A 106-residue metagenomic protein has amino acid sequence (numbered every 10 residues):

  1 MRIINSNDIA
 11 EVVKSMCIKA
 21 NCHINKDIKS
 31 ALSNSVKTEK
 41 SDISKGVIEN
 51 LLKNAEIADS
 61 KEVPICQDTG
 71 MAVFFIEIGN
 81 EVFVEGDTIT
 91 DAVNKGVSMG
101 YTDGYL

Functional and structural regions predicted by a protein language model:
M1-A20: Charged, compositionally biased N-terminal leader segments and the immediate start of the first structured element
M16-H23, S35-E39, N54, G96-G104: Change "in soluble alpha/beta enzymes" to "in soluble alpha/beta proteins
K19-I28, P64-Q67: N-terminal glycine-rich anion-binding loops that anchor highly charged ligand groups
T38-V63: Translation machinery proteins
A55, D59-G79: Polyanion/phosphate-binding surface patch
G70-L106: A generic, well-ordered mixed alpha/beta core segment in the N-terminal half of proteins
